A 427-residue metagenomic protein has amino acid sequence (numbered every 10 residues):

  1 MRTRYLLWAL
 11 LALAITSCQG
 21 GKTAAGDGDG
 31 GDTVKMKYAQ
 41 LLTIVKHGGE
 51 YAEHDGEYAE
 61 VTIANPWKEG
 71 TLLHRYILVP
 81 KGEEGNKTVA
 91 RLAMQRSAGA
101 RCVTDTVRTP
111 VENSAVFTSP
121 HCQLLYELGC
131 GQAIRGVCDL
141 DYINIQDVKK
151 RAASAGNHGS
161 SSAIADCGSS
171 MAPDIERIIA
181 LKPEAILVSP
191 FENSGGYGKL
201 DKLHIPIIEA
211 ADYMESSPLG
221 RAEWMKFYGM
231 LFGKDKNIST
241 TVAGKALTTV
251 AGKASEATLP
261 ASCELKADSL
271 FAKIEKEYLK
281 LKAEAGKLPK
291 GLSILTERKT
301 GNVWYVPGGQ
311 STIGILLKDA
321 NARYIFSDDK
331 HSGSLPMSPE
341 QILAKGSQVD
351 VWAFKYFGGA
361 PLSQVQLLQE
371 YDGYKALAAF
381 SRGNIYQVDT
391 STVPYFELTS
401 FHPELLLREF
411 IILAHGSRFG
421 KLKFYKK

Functional and structural regions predicted by a protein language model:
M1-Y5: Positively charged n-region of N-terminal signal peptides that target proteins for export
L6-W8, T249: General helical structural elements
W8-T16: Bacterial N-terminal signal peptides
C18-K427: N-terminal ligand-binding lobe of clamshell/alpha-beta domains
